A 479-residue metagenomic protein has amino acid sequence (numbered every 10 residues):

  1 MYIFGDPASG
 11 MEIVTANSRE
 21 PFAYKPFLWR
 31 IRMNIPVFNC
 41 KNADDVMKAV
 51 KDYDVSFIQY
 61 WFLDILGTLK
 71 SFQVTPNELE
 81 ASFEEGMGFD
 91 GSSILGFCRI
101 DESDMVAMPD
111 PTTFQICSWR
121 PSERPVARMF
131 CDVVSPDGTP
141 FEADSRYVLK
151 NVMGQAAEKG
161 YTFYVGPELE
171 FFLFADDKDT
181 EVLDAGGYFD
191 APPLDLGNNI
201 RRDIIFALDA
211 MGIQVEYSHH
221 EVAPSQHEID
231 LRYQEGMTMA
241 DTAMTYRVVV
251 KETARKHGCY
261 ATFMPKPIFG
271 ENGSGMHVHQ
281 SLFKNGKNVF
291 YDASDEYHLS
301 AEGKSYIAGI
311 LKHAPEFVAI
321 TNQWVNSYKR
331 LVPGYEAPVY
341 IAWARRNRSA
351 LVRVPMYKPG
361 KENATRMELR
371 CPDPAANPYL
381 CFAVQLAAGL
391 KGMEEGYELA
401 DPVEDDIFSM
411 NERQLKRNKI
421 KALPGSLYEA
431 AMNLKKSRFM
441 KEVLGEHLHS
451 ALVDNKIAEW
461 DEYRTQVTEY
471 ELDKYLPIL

Functional and structural regions predicted by a protein language model:
T15, P26-L28, G197, R366: General helical secondary-structure elements
R19-R32: Short, Lys/Arg-enriched N-terminal segments with co-localized hydrophobic residues within the first ~10-30 amino acids
M33-L479: Glycine-rich, acidic/polar active-site loops that bind/position phosphate-bearing ligands
